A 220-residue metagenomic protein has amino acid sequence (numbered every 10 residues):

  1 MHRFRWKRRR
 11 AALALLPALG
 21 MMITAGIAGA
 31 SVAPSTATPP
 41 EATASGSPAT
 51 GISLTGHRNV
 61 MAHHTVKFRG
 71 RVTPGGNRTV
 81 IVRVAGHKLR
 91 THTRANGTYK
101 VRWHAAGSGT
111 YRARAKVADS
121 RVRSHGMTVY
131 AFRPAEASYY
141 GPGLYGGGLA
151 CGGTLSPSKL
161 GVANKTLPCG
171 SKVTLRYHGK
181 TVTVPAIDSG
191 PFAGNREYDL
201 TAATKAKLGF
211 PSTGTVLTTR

Functional and structural regions predicted by a protein language model:
H2-N77, R94-R220: Secreted/periplasmic proteins
I81-R90: Short amphipathic beta-strand segments in non-cytosolic proteins
